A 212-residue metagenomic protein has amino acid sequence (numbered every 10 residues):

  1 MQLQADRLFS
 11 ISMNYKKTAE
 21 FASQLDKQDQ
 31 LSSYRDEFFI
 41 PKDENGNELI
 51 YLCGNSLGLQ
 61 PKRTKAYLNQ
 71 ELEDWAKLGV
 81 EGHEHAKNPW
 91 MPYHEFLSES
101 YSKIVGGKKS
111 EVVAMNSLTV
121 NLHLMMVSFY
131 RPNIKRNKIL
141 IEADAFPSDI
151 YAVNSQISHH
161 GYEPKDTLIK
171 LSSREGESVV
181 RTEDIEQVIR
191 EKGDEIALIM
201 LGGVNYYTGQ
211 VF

Functional and structural regions predicted by a protein language model:
Q2-F212: Pyridoxal 5′-phosphate
